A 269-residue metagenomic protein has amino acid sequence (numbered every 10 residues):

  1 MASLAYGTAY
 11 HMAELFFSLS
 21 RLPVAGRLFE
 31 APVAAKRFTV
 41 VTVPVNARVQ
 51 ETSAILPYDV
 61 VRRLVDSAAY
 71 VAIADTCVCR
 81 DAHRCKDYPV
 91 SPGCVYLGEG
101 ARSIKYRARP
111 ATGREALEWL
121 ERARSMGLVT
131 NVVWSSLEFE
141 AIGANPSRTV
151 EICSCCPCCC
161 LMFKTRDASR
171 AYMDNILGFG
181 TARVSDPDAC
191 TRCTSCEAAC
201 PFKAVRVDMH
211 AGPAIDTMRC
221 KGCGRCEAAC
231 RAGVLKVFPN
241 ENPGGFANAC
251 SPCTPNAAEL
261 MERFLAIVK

Functional and structural regions predicted by a protein language model:
M1-A108: General detector of N-terminal leader/presequence modules that precede the first folded domain
A72-A189, C250-K269: Ferredoxin-type iron-sulfur electron-transfer modules and their immediate structural context
S136-I152, R170-A199, K203-G222, K236-F246: Ferredoxin-like iron-sulfur electron-transfer modules
C159-L161, R166, C196-F202, R206 (+3 more regions): Secreted/processed peptides and extracellular or luminal domains of membrane proteins
T217-K269: Flanking helices and flexible, charged tails adjoining ferredoxin-like Fe-S electron-transfer domains in multi-subunit
